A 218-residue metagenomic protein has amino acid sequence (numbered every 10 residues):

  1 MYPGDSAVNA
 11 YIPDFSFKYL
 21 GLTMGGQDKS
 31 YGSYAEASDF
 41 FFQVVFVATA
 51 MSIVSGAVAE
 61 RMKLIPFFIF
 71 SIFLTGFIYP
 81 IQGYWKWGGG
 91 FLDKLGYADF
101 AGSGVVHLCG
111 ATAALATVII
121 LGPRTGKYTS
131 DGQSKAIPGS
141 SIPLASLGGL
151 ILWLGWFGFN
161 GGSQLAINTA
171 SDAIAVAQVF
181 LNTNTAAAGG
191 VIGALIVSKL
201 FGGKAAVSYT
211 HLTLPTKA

Functional and structural regions predicted by a protein language model:
M1-A113, V118-T129, G139, P143-L150 (+3 more regions): Metal/cofactor- and membrane transport-associated sequence elements
D131-S134: Membrane-interfacial, low-structure loops and terminal tails that flank and connect transmembrane helices in multi-pass
G189-I196, L212: Specific transmembrane alpha-helix
L200-K204: Membrane-interface helix caps and helix-loop-helix hairpins in membrane proteins
A205-Y209: Extended C-terminal subregions enriched in glycine
T210-T216: Conserved small/polar residues in nucleotide/adenosyl-binding loops
